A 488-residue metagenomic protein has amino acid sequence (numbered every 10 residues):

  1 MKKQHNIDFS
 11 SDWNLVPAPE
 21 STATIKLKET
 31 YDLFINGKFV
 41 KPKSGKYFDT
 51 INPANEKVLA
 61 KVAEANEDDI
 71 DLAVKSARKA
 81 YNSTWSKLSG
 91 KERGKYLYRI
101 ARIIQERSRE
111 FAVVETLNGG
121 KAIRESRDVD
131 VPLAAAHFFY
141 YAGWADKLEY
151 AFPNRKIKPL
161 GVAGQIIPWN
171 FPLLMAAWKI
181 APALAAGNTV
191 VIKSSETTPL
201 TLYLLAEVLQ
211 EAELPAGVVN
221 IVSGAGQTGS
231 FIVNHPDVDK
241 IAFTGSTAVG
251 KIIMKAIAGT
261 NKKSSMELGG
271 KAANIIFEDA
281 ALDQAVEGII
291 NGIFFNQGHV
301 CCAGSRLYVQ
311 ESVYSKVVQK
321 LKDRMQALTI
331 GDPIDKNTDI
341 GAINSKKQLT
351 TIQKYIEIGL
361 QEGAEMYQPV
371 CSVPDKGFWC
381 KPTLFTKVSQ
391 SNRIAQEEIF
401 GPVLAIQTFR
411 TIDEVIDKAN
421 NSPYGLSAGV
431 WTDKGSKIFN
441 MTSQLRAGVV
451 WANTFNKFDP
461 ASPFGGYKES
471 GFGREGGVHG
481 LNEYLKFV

Functional and structural regions predicted by a protein language model:
M1-K61, K95, R99, A136 (+6 more regions): Terminal low-complexity tails and localization/encapsulation signals of metabolic enzymes
E56, R93, E115, G187 (+8 more regions): Residue-level signal for inorganic ion chemistry
K57-A60, L214, V238, I275 (+5 more regions): Conserved C-terminal structural/oligomerization subdomain of aldehyde/semialdehyde dehydrogenase
K57-L148: Glycine-rich loop-to-alpha-helix module at the N-terminal edge of alpha/beta enzyme cores
L59-A65, N82-S86, Q165, N274-F277 (+5 more regions): Short, well-ordered beta-strand elements within core beta-sheets of diverse protein domains
Y81, W85, A101-S108, A112 (+17 more regions): Structural signal for hydrophobic packing residues in well-ordered secondary-structure cores of soluble enzyme domains
K147-Q284, F409: Rossmann-like NAD(P) dinucleotide-binding subdomain of oxidoreductase/dehydrogenase enzymes
A248-S389, K418, A452: ALDH superfamily catalytic-core signature
